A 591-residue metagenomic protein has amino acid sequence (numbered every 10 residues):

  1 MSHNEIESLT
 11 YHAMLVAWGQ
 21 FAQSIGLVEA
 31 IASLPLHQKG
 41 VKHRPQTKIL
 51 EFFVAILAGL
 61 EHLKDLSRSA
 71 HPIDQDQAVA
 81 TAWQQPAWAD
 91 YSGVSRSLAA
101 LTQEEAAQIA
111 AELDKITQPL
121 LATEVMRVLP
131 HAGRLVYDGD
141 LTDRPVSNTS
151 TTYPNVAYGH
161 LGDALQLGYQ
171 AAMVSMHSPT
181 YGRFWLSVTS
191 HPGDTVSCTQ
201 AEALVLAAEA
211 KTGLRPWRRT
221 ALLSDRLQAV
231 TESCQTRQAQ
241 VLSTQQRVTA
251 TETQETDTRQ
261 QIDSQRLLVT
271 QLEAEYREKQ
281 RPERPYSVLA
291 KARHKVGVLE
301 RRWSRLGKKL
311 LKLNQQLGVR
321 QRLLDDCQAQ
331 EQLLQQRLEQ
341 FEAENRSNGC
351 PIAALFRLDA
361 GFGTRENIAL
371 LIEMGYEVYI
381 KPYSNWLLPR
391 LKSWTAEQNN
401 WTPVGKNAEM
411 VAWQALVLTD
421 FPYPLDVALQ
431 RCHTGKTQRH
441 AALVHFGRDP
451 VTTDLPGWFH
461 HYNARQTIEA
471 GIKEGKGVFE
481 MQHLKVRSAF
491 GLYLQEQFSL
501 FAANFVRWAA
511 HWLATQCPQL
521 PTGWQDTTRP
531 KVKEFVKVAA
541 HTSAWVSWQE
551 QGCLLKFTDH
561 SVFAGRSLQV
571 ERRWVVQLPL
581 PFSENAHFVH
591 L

Functional and structural regions predicted by a protein language model:
E7-L50, T199: Basic, short loop/linker segments at the boundary and entry of helix-turn-helix/winged-helix-like folds
F21, E51-F52, L66, D90 (+10 more regions): Short, conserved catalytic/metal-binding motifs centered on acidic residues
S33-V41, T453-Y462, V478-L494, W512-T528 (+2 more regions): Short, solvent-exposed helix-loop connector elements
H62-W83: DNA-recognition alpha helix
S95-H177, E275-E278, P285: Active-site-proximal, Lys/Arg-enriched surface segment that forms a nucleic-acid-binding/basic interface patch
T189-T220, G318-Q335: Active-site beta-loop-alpha junctions of metal-dependent nucleic acid enzymes, especially the RNase H-like/DDE
T220, S224, Q235-S304, K308-L311 (+4 more regions): An anionic, glycine-rich sequence signature occurring as long contiguous blocks
A502, V506-L591: A short, flexible helix-boundary coil/loop motif
